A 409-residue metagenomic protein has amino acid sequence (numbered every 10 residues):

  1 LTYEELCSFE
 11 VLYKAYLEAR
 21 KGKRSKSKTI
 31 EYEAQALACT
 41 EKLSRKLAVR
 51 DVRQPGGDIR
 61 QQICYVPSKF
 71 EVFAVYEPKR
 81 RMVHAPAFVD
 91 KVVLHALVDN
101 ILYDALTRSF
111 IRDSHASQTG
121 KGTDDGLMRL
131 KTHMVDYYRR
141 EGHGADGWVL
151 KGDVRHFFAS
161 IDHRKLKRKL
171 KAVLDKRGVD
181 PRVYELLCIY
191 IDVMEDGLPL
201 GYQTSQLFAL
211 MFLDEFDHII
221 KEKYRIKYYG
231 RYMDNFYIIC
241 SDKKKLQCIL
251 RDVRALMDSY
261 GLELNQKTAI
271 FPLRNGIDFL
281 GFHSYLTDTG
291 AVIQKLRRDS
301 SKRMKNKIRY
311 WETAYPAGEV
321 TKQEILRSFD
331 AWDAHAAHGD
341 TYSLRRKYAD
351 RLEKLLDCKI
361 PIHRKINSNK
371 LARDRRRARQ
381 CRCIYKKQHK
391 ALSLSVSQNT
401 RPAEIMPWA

Functional and structural regions predicted by a protein language model:
L1-L166, S395-S397, P407-A409: Conserved two-metal-ion catalytic palm core of "right-hand" nucleic acid polymerases, unifying RNA-dependent RNA
R50-G56, I226-M233, R303-P316: Short, conserved aromatic-histidine micro-motifs
S68-F70, G230-D234, Q266-K267: Short Gly/Ser/Thr- and Asp/Glu-enriched loop/turn motifs at secondary-structure junctions
P86, H95, Y190-M194, Q247-C248 (+1 more regions): Right-hand nucleic-acid polymerase module
A116-D125, Y237-C240, F271-G276: Beta-rich nucleic-acid/ligand-interaction surfaces
H133-M233, Y237-D252, F271, F329: Conserved polymerase palm-domain catalytic core
R254-L262: A common structural junction motif
